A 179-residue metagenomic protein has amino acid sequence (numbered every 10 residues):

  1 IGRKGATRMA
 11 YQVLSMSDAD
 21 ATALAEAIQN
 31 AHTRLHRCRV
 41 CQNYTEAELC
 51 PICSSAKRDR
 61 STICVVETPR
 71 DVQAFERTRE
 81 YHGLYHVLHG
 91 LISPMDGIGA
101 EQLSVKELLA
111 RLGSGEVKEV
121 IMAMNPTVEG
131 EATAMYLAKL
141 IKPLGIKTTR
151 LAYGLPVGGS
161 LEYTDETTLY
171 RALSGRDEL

Functional and structural regions predicted by a protein language model:
I1-V13: Helix-hairpin-helix
A6, S55-M124: Extended interfacial segments that mediate partner engagement and assembly in macromolecular machines
L14-A21, Q29: Helix-enriched interaction subdomains in cytosolic or periplasmic regions, typified by TIR/SEFIR signaling/NADase cores
M16, Y81-H82, L109-L179: Long C-terminal interaction/binding lobes of large macromolecular proteins
A31-R34, E46: Short metal-coordination and nucleic-acid-contact micro-motifs, chiefly zinc-binding Cys/His arrays
C38-C41, C50-C53: Short cysteine-rich clusters marking metal-coordination/redox-active sites
N43-A47, R58: Short functional micro-motifs and their immediate structural scaffolds
